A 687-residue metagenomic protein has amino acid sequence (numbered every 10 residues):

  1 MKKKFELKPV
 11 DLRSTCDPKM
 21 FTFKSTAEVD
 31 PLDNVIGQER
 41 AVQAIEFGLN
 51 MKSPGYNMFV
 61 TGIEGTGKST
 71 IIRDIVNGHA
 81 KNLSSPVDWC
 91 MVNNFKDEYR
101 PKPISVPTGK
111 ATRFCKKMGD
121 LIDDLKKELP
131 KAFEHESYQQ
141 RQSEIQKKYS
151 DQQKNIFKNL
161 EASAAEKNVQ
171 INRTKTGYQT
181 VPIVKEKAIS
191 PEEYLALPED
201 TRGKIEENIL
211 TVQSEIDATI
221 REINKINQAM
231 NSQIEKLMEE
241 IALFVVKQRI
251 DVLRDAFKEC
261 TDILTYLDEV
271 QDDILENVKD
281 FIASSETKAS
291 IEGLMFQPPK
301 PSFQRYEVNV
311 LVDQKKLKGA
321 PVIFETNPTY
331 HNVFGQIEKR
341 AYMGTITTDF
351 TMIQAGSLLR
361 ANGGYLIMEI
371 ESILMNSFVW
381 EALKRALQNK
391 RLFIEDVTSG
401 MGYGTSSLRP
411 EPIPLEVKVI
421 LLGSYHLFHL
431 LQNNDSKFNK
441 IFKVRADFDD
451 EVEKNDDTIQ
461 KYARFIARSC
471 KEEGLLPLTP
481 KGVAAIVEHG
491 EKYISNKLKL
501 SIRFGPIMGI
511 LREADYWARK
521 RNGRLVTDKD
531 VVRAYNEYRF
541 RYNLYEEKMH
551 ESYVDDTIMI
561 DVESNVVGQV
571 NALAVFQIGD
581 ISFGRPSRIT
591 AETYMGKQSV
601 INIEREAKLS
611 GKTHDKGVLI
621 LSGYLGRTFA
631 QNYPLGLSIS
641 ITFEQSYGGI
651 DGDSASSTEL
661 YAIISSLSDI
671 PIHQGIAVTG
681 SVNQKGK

Functional and structural regions predicted by a protein language model:
M1-Q432, K437-N455, I459, A463-P480 (+3 more regions): Conserved ASCE/P-loop NTPase catalytic core
S564-V566, L573-K687: Terminal-proximal interaction/regulatory segments of ATP-powered molecular machines
